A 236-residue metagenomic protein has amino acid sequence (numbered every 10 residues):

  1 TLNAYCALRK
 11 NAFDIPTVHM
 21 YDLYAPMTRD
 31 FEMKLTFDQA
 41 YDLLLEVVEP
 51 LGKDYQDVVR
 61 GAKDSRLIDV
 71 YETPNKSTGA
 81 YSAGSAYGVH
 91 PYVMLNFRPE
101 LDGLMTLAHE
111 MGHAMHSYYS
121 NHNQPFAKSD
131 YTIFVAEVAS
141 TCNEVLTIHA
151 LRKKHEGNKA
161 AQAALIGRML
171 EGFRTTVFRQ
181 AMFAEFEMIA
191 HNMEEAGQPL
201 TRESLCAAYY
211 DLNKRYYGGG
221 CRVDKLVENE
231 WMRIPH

Functional and structural regions predicted by a protein language model:
T1-H236: Cation-handling catalytic/transport regions enriched in His/Asp/Glu
